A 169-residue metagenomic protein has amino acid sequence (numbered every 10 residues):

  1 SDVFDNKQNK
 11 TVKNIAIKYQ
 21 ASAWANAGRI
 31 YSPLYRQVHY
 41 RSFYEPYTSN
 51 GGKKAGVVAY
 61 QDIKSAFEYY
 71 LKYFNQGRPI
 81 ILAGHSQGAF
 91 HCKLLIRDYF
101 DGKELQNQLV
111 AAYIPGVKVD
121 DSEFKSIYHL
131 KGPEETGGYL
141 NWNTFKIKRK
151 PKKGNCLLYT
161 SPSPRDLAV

Functional and structural regions predicted by a protein language model:
S1-P79: Active-site catalytic motif of lipid deacylating hydrolases and related acyltransferases
G28, L130-T144, S161: Functionally engaged cysteine thiol sites
Q37-Y40, V119-D120, I147: Short, solvent-exposed loop/turn segments at secondary-structure junctions
G56-V57, Q61-T136: Serine-dependent carboxylesterase/thioesterase catalytic core of lipase-like alpha/beta-hydrolase/SGNH enzymes
Y139, F145-L158: N-terminal small/polar-rich segments of proteins
Y159-D166: Conserved small/polar residues in nucleotide/adenosyl-binding loops
V169: Accessory carbohydrate-recognition regions in carbohydrate-active enzymes
